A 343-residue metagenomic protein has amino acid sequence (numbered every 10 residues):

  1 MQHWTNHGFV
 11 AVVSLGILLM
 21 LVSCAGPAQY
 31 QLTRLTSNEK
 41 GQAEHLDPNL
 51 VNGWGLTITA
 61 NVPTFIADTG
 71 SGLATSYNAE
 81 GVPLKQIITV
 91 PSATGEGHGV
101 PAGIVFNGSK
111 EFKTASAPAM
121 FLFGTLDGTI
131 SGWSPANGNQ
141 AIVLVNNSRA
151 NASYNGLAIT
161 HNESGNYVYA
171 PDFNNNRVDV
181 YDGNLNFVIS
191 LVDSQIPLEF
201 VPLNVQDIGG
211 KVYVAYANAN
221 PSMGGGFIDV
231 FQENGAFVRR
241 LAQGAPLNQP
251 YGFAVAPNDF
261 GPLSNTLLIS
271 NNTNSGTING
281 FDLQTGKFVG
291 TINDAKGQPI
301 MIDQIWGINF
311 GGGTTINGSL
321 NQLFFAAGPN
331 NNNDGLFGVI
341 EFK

Functional and structural regions predicted by a protein language model:
M1-Q2, S23: C-terminal "tail" modules appended to repeat-scaffold proteins
Q2-V13: Bacterial N-terminal signal peptides that target proteins for export
A11-L21: Bacterial N-terminal signal peptides
C24-K343: Sequence/structural signature of beta-propeller domains
